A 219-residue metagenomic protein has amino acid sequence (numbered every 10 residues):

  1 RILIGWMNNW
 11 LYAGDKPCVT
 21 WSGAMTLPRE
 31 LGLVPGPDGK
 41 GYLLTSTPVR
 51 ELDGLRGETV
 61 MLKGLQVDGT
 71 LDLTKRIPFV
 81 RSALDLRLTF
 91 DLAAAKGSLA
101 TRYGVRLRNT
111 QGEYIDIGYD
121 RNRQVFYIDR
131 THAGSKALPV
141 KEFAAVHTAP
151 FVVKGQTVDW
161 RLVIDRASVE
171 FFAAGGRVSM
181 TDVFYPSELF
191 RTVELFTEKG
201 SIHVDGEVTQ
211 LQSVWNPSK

Functional and structural regions predicted by a protein language model:
R1-K219: Beta-rich accessory regions
